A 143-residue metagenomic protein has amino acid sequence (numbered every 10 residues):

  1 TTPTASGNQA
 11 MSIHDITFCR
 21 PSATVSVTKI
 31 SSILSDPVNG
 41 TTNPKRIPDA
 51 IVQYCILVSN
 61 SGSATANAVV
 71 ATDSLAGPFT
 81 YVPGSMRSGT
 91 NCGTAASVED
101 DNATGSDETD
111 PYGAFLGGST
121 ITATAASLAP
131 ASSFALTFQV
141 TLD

Functional and structural regions predicted by a protein language model:
T1-D143: Exported/extracytosolic protein signature
